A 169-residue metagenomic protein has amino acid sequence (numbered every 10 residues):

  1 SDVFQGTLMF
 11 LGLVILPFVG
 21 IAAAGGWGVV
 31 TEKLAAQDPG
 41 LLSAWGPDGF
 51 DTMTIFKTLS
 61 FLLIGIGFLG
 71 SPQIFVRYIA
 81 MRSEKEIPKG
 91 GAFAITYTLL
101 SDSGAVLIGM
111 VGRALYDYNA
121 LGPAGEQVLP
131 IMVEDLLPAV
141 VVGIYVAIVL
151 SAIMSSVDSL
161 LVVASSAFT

Functional and structural regions predicted by a protein language model:
S1-D2, G91, I148, V163: Residue-level recognition of transmembrane alpha-helices in multi-pass small-molecule transporters/permeases
D2, R82, M154-V157: Membrane-helix interface residues
F4-G143: Loop-to-helix junctions at membrane interfaces in multi-pass transport proteins
V141-T169: Membrane-helix boundary/coupling elements in multi-pass transport proteins
